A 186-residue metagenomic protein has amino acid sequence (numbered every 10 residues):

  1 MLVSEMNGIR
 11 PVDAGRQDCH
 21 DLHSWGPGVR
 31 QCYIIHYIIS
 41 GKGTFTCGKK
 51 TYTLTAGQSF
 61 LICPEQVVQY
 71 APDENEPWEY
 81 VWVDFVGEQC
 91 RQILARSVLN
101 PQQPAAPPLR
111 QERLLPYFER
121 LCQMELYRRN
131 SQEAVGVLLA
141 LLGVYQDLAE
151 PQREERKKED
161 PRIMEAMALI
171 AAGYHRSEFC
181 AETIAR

Functional and structural regions predicted by a protein language model:
M1-R10, G26, M124-R128, D147-E150: A short, N-terminal "cap"/entry segment at the start of jelly-roll beta-barrel domains of the cupin/DSBH fold
S4, W25, S40, C47 (+5 more regions): Short, flexible active-site loop motifs that bind/organize anionic cofactors or intermediates
R10-P101: N-terminal regulatory/effector-sensing and dimerization cores that precede helix-turn-helix DNA-binding domains
P101-L109, M124-V135, G143-R186: Short, Lys/Arg-enriched, Trp-marked, Pro/Gly-tolerant hinge/linker segments that flank
R110-L114: Short, well-ordered alpha-helical segments that carry or flank key catalytic/ligand-binding motifs at enzyme/regulatory
L115-L121: Short, Lys/Arg-enriched alpha-helical recognition elements, typified by the DNA-recognition helix
